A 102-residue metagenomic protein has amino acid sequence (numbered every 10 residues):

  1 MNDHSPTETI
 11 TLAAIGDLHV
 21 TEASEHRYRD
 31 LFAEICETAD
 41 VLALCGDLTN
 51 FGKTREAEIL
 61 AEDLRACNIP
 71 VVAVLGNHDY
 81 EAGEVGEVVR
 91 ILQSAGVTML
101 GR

Functional and structural regions predicted by a protein language model:
M1-P70, A82-E84: N-terminal active-site segment of His-dependent metallophosphoesterases
D63-R102: Extended active-site neighborhood of metal-dependent phosphoesterases/phosphodiesterases
